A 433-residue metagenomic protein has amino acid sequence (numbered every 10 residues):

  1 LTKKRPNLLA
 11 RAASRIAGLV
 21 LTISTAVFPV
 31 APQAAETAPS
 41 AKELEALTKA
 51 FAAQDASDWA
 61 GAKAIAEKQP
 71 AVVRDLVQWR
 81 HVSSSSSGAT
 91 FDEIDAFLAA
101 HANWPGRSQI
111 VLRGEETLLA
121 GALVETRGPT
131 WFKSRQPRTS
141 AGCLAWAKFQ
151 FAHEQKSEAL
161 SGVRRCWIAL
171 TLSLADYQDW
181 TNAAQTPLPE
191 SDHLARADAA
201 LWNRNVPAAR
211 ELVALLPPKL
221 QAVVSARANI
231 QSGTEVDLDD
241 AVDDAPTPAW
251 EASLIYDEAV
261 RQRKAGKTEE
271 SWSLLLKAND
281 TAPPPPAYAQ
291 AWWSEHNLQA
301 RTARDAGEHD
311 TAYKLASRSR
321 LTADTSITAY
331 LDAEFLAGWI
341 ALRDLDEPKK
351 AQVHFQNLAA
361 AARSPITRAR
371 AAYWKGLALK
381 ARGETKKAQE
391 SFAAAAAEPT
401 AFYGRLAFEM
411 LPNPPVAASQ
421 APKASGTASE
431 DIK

Functional and structural regions predicted by a protein language model:
L1-R11: N-terminal secretory signal peptides that target proteins for export/translocation
L9, A13-S14, V30, N229 (+1 more regions): Compositionally biased, low-complexity repeat tracts
R15-V27: Bacterial N-terminal signal peptides
V27-E36: Signal peptide processing junction and immediate N-terminal pro/mature segment of secreted/exported proteins
A35-K433: Alpha-helical solenoid repeat scaffolds
